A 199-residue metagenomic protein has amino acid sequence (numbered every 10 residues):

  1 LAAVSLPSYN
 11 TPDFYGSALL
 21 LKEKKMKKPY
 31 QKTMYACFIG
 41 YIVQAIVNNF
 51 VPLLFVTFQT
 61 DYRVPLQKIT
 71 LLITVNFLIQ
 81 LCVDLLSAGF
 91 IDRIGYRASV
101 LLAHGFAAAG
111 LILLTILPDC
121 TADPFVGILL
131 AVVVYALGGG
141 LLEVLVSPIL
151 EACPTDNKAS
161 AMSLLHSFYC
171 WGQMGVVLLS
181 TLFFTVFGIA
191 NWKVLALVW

Functional and structural regions predicted by a protein language model:
T33-F58, V64, S147: Extracytoplasmic
V47, I79-V83, G172: MFS transmembrane alpha-helix packing/gate-lining sites
L71-A88: Central cavity-lining transmembrane alpha-helices of secondary-active solute carriers, predominantly the Major
G105-A122: C-terminal ends and interior cores of transmembrane alpha-helices in multi-pass membrane transporters/permeases
P124-L141: Hydrophobic core of transmembrane alpha-helices in multi-pass small-molecule transporters, especially MFS/SLC-type
L141-P154: Intracellular juxtamembrane helix-capping segments at the cytosolic ends of symmetry-related transmembrane helices
L165-W199: Helix-loop-helix hairpin linking two adjacent transmembrane segments in secondary transporters
